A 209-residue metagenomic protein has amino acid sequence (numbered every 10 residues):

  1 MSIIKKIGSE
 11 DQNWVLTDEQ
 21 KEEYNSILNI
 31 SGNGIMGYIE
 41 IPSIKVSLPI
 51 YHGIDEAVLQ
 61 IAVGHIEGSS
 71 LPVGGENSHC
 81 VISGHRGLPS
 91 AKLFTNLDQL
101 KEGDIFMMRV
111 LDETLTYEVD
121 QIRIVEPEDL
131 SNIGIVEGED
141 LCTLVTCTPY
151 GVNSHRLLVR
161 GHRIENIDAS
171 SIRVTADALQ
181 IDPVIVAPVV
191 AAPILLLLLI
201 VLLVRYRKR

Functional and structural regions predicted by a protein language model:
M1-V184: Solvent-exposed, non-transmembrane regions of membrane-associated and secreted proteins
R173-R209: C-terminal single-pass membrane-anchor helix
